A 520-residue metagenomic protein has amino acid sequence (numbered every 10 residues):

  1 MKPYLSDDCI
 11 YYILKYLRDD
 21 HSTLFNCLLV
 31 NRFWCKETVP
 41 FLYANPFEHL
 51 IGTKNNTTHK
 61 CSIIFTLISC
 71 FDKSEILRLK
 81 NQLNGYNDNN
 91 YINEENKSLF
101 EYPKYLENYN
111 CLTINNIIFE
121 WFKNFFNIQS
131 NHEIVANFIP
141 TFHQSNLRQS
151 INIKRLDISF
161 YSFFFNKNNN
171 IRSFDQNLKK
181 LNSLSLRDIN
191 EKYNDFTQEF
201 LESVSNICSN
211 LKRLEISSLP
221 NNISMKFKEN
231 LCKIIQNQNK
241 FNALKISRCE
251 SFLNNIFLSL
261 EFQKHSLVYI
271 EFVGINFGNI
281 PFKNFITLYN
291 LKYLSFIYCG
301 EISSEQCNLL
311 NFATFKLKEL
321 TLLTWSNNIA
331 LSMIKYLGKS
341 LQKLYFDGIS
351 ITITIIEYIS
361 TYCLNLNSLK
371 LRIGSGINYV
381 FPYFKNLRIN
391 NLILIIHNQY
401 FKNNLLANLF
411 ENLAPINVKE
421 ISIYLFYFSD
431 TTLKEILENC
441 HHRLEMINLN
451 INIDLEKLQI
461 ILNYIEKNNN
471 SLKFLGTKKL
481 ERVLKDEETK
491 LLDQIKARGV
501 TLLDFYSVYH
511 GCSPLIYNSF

Functional and structural regions predicted by a protein language model:
M1-A243, L253-N254, S259, K264: N-terminal adaptor-interaction module of cullin-RING ubiquitin ligase components
L5, C9, T38, F138 (+18 more regions): Structural recognition of alpha-solenoid helical scaffolds
R18, V39, Y43, D72 (+13 more regions): Short amphipathic alpha-helices and their capping/turn residues within compact interaction modules
N26, S98, Q144-R148, N169-Q176 (+10 more regions): Recurring C-terminal helix/loop segment of individual leucine-rich repeat
Y102-Y105, R148-R155, D175-S183, N206-R213 (+11 more regions): Leucine-rich repeat
C111-I114, D157-F164, S185-K192, E215-I223 (+10 more regions): Concave beta-strand-loop units of leucine-rich repeat
S218, L244-C249, I256-K264, V268-N276 (+3 more regions): Core solenoid repeat modules with strong leucine/isoleucine-rich periodicity, prominently canonical LRR arrays but also
F252, T361, G376-F520: Leucine-rich solenoid repeat modules
